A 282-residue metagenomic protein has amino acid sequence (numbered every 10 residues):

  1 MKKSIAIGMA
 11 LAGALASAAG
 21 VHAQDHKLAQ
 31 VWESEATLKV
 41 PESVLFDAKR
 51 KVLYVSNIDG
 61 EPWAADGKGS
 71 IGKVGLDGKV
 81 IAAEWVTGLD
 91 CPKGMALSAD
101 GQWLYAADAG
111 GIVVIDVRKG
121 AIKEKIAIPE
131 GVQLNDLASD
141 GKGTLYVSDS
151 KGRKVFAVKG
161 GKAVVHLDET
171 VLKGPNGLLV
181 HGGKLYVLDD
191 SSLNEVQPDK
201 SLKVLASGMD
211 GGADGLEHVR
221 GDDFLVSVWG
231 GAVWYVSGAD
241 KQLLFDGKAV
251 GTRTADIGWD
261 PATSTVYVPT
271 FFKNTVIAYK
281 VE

Functional and structural regions predicted by a protein language model:
L28, G111-K142, S148: Asp-box/WD-like beta-propeller blade repeats and closely related beta-sheet repeat scaffolds
L28-E35, K79-V86, A121-A127, K162-E169 (+2 more regions): A short beta-strand motif characteristic of beta-propeller blades
T37-R50, D66-K68, T87-W103, P129-L145 (+4 more regions): Beta-rich, blade/repeat-based domains predominating in secreted/periplasmic proteins but also intracellular
V55-K79: Beta-propeller domains
D59-W63, G111, G152-K154, S192-N194 (+2 more regions): Short glycine/acidic-enriched loop and turn motifs that connect beta-strands
P62-K68, A107, S148-K151, L188 (+1 more regions): Short, solvent-exposed loop/turn segments at conserved positions within beta-propeller repeat blades
V74-K79, D116-A121, V158-K162, Q197-S201 (+2 more regions): Short loop/turn segments that connect beta-strands within beta-propeller blades
T254-E282: Blade-level signature of beta-propeller repeat domains, shared across WD40, Kelch, NHL, RCC1 and BNR/Asp-box propellers
